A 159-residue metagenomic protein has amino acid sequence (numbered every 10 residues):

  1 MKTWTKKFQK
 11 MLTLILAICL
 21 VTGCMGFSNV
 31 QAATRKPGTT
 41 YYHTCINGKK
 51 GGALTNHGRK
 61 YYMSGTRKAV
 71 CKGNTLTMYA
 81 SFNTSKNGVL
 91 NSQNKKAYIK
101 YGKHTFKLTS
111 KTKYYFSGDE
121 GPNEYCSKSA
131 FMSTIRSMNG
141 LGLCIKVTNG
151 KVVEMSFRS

Functional and structural regions predicted by a protein language model:
K2-T3, I18, F27: N-terminal leader/targeting segments
T3-I15: Bacterial N-terminal signal peptides that target proteins for export
L14-G23: Bacterial N-terminal signal peptides
T22-P37: Sec-dependent signal peptide cleavage junction
A33-S159: Solvent-exposed hydroxyl-ligand-binding patches built from regularly spaced Ser/Thr and small hydrophobics
